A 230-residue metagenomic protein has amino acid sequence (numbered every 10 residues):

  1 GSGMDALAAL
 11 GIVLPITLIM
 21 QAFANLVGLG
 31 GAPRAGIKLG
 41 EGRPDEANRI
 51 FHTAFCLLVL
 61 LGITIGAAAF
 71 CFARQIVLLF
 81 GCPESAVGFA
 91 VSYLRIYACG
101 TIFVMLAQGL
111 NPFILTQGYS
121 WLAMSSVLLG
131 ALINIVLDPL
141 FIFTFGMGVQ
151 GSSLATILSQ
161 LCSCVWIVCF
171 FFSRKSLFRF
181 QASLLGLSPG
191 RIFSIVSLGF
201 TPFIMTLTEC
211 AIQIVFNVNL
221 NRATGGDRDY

Functional and structural regions predicted by a protein language model:
G1-A8, V77-E84, L140-G146, C210-Y230: Helix-terminus/linker motif at the lipid-water interface of multi-pass membrane proteins
M4, K38-E41, T116-W121, T144-G146 (+2 more regions): Helix-loop interface residues and adjacent transmembrane-helix termini in multi-pass membrane transporters, primarily
M4-P15, A90-L94, S153, R228-Y230: Small-residue hotspots at the loop-to-helix junctions and early N-terminal turns of transmembrane alpha-helices
A9-A67, V104-A123, N217: Small-residue-rich hydrophobic transmembrane alpha-helices
L18, L58, Y97, A123 (+4 more regions): Residue-level signature of transmembrane alpha-helical cores of multipass secondary-active transporters and flippases
I19-A22, N134-D138, C164-V168: Hydrophobic transmembrane alpha-helices of multi-pass small-molecule transporters
A35-I102, T144-F200: Short alpha-helical transmembrane segments in multi-pass integral membrane proteins
L58, F113-P139, Q150-I157: Alpha-helical transmembrane segments of multi-pass membrane transporters/permeases
